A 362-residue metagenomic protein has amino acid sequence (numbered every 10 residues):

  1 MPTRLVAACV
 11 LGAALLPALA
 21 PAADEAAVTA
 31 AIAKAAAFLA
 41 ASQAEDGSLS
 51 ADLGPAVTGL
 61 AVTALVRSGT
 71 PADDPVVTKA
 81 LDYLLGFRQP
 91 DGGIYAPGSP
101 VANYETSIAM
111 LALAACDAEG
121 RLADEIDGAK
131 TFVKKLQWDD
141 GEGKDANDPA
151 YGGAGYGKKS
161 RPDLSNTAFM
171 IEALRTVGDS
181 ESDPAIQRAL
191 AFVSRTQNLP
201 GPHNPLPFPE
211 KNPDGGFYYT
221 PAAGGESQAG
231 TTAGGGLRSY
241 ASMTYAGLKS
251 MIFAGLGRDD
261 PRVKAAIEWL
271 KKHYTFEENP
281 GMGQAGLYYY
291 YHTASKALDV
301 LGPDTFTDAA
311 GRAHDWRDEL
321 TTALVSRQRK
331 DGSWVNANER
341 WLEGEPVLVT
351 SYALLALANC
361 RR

Functional and structural regions predicted by a protein language model:
M1-T3: N-terminal secretory signal peptides that target proteins for export/translocation
A7-A18: Bacterial N-terminal signal peptides
A23-K34, E45-V77, P90-T131, K135-T322 (+1 more regions): An alpha-helical repeat/solenoid feature that recognizes helix-turn-helix modules
L81-F87: Active-site-surrounding "flap" and adjacent substrate/cofactor-binding loops of secreted or lumenal enzymes, prototyped
